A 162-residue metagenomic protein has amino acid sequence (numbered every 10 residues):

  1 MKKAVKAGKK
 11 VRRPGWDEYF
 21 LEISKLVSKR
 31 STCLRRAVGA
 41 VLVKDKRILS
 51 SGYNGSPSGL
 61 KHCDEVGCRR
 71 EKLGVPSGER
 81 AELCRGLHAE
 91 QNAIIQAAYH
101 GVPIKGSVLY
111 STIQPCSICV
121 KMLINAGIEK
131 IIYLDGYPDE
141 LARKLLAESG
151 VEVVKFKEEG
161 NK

Functional and structural regions predicted by a protein language model:
M1-K162: Zinc-dependent deaminase catalytic domain
